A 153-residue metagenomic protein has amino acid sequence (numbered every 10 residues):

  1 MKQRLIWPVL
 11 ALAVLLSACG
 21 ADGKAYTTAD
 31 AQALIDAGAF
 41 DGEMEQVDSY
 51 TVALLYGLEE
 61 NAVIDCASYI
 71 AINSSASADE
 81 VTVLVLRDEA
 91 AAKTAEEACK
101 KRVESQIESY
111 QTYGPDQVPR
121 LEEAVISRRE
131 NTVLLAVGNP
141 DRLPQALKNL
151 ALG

Functional and structural regions predicted by a protein language model:
M1-W7: Bacterial N-terminal signal peptides that target proteins for export
L15-A18: C-terminal motif of bacterial Sec signal peptides marking the signal peptidase cleavage site
G20-G23: Bacterial signal peptide processing site
Y26-Q46: Post-signal peptide N-terminal segment of mature Sec-exported envelope proteins
E45-A78, A90-T94, L121-A124: Short, compositionally biased low-complexity segments enriched in polar/charged residues
E80-D88, T132-V137: Second-shell loop/turn segments in exported
E89-R129: Short Gly/Thr-rich strand-loop-strand
Q117-G153: A short, solvent-exposed beta-edge/loop patch
